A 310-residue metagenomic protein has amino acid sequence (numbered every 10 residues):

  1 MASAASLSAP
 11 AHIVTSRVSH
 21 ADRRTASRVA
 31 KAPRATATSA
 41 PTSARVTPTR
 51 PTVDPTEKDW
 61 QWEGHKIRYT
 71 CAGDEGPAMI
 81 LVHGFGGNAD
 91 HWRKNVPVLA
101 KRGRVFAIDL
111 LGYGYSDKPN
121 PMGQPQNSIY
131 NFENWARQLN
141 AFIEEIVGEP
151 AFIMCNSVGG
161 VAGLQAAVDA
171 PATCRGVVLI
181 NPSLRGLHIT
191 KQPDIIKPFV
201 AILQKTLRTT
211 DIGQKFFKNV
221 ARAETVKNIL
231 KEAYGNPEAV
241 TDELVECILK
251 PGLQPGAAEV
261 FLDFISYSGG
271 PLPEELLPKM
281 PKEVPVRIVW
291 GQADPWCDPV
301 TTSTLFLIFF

Functional and structural regions predicted by a protein language model:
M1-P33, A37: N-terminal chloroplast transit peptides
R50, T56-G64, T70-C71, K101 (+4 more regions): Active-site loop/oxyanion-hole signature of alpha/beta-hydrolase fold enzymes
P77, G84-K94, V105: Serine-hydrolase catalytic-loop signature spanning alpha/beta hydrolases and amidase-signature enzymes
V82-G84, N156, W290: The conserved beta1-alpha1 loop
L164, V168-D169, T173-K215: Flexible "cap/lid" loop of the alpha/beta hydrolase fold
F216-A239, C247-G252, D263-G270: Helix-loop "lid/cap" segments that line or gate small-molecule binding pockets
A239, A257-L307: Conserved serine/cysteine hydrolase catalytic core
